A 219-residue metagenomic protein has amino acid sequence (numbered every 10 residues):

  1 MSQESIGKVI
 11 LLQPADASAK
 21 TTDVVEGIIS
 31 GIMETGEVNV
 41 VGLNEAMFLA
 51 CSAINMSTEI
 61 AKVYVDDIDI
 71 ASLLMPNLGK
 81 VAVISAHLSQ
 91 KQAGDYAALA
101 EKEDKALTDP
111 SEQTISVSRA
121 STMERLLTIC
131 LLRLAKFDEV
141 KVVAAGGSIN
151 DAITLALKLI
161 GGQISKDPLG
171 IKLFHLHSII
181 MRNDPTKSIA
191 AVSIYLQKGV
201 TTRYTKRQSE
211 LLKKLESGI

Functional and structural regions predicted by a protein language model:
S2-D138, N150-I219: Long, charged, low-complexity intrinsically disordered regions
G146: Conserved strand-helix element at the start of the C-terminal RecA-like helicase core
